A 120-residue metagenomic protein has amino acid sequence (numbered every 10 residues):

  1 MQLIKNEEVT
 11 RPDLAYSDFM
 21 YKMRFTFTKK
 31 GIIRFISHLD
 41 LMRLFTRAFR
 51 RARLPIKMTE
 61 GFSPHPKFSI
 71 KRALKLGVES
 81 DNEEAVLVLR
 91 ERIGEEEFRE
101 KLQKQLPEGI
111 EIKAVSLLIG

Functional and structural regions predicted by a protein language model:
E7-V9, D13-A15: Acidic, Ala/Val/Gly-enriched low-complexity intrinsically disordered segments
L14, M20-K22, I110-S116: A charged, low-hydrophobicity C-terminal interaction/regulatory region common to genome-maintenance complexes
Y16, K22, G31, S37-E84: Glycine/small-residue-rich interface belts in oligomeric ring/scaffold proteins and their assembly partners
F25: Conserved "landmark" site that anchors the functional core of diverse proteins
K29-G31, E91: Beta-strand elements of well-folded, non-transmembrane domains
I32-I33, E95: Short beta-strands and strand-coil junctions in structured, solvent-facing domains, enriched
I56, K67-G120: Structured-RNA-binding interfaces characteristic of tRNA pseudouridine synthases
